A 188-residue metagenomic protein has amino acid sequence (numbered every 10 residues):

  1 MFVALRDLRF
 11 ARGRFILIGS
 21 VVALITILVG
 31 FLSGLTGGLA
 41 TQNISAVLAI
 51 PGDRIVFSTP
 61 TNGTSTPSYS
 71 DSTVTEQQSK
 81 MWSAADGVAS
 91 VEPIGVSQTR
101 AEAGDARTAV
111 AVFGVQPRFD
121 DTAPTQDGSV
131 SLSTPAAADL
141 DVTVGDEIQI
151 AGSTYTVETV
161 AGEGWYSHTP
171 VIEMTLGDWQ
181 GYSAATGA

Functional and structural regions predicted by a protein language model:
M1, I50-D53, G87, A106-T108 (+2 more regions): Short glycine/proline-enriched coil/turn segments at helix->beta-strand junctions
M1-V29, A40: N-terminal Sec/SRP start-transfer signal
V3, G34, G38, M174: Charged, alpha-helix-enriched surfaces in structured cytosolic catalytic cores of large nucleotide-utilizing machines
L5, I44, G145-E147: Short, acidic/polar N-cap/turn motifs at the starts of alpha helices
I27-T108: Hydrophobic, regular-secondary-structure patches
E102, V110-A188: Basic-flanked hydrophobic alpha-helices used for secretion and membrane insertion
